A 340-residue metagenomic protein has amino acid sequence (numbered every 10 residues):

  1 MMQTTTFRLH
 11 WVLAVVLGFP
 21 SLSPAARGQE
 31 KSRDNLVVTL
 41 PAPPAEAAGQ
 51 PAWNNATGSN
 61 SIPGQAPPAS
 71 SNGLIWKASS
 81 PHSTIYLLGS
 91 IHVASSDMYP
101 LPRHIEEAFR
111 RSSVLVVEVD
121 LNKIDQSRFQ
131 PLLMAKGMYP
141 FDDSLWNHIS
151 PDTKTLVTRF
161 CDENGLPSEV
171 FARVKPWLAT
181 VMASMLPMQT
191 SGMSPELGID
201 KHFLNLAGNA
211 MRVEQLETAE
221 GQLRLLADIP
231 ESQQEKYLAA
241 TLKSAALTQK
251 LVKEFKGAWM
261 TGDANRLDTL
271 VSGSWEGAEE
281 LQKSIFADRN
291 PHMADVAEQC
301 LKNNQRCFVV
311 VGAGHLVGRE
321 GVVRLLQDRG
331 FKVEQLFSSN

Functional and structural regions predicted by a protein language model:
M2-V12: Bacterial N-terminal signal peptides that target proteins for export
H10, P102, N290-A294: Short, well-ordered alpha-helical scaffold segments within catalytic/effector domains
H10-S21: Bacterial N-terminal signal peptides
A14-V15, V157, F203, V322: Generic structural signal for hydrophobic residues
A25-E30: Boundary at the C-terminal end of the N-terminal hydrophobic targeting segment
V37-P67, N72-I285: Structured, acidic catalytic/metal-binding patches in enzyme active sites
E280-N340: A cross-kingdom marker for long, charged
